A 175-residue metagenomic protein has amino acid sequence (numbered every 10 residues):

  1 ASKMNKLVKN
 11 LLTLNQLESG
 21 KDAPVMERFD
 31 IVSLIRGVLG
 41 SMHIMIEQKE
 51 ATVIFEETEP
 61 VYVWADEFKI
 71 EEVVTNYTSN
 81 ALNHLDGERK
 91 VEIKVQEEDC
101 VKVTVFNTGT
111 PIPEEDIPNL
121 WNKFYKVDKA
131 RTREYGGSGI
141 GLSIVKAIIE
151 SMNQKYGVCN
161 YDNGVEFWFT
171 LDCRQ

Functional and structural regions predicted by a protein language model:
S19-P24, Y62-A65: Conserved micro-motifs of the catalytic ATP-binding
V25-F29, E47, T52-V61, Q96-E98: Conserved catalytic submotifs in the C-terminal HATPase_c
I70-E71: A residue-level detector for a conserved hydrophobic packing site within the catalytic ATP-binding domain
A81-L82: Short helix-loop "hinge" at the ATP-lid/N-box region of the Bergerat-fold HATPase_c
G87, N153-Q154: Conserved glycine-rich
I112-K126: Short conserved segment of the HATPase_c
G136, G141, V145: Short alpha-helical Gxxx[C/S/T] motif in the catalytic ATP-binding
